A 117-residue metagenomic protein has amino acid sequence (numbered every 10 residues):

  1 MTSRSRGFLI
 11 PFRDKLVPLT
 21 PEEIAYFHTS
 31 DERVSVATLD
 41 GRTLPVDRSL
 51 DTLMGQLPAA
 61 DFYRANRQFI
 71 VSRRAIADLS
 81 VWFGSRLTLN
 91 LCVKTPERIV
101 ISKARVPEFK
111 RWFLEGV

Functional and structural regions predicted by a protein language model:
M1-R98: Conserved binding/recognition cores within well-folded domains
G55, E108-R111: Generic recognition of well-ordered alpha-helical segments within structured catalytic/regulatory domains
T95-E108: C-terminal structural segments of small proteins and small subunits
R111-V117: Short, charged, intrinsically disordered terminal tails
